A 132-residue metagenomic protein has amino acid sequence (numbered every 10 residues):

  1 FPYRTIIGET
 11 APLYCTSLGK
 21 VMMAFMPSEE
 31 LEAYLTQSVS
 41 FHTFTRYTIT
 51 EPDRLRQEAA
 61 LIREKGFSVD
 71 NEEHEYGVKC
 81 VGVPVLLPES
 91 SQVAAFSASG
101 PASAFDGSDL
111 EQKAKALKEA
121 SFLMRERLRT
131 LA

Functional and structural regions predicted by a protein language model:
F1-Q37: Amphipathic alpha-helical effector-binding/dimerization core of metabolite-sensing transcriptional regulators
F1-Y3, I7-E9, L31, S40 (+4 more regions): Glycine-rich, flexible loop/turn motifs
R4, K20, K79, K113 (+1 more regions): Basic side chains
P12-Y14, D70, C80, R127-T130: Aromatic-residue detector
A33-S40, S121-A132: Cysteine/selenocysteine-centered motifs that mediate thiol-based redox chemistry or coordinate metal-sulfur cofactors
F44-F122: Extended hydrophobic
